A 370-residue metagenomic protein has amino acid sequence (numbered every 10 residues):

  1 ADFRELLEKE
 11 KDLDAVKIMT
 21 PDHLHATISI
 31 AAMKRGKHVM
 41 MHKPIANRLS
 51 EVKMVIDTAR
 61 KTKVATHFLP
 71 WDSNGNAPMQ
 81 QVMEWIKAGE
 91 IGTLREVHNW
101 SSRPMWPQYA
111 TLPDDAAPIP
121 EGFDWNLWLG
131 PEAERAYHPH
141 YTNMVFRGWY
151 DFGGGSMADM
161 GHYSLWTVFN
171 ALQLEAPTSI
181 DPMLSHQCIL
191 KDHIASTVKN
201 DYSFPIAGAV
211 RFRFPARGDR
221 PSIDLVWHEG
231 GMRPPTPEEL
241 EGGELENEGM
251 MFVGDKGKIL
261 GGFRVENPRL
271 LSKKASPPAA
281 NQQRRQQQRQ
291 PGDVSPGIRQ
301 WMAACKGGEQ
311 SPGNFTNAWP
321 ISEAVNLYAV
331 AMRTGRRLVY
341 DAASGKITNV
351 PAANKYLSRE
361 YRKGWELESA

Functional and structural regions predicted by a protein language model:
A1, M19-L24, I45-N47, V52 (+4 more regions): Short, solvent-exposed turn/loop segments enriched in Gly/Ser/Thr/Pro and often Arg
A1-M41, S50-F68: N-terminal glycine-/serine-/threonine-rich beta1-alpha1-beta2 phosphate-ribose binding loop of Rossmann-like
D2-E5, L24-I28, S50-M54, A77 (+7 more regions): Extracytoplasmic/secreted proteins, especially bacterial periplasmic and envelope-associated proteins
H38, I45-G122, L127: A contiguous active-site-proximal alpha/beta segment in oxidoreductase catalytic domains
A116-A117, E121-A303, E309, E323-A329 (+3 more regions): Glycine-rich, aromatic-lined ligand/substrate-binding cores of catalytic and carbohydrate-binding domains
Q310-A318: Surface-exposed patches in mature extracellular/periplasmic domains of secreted proteins
